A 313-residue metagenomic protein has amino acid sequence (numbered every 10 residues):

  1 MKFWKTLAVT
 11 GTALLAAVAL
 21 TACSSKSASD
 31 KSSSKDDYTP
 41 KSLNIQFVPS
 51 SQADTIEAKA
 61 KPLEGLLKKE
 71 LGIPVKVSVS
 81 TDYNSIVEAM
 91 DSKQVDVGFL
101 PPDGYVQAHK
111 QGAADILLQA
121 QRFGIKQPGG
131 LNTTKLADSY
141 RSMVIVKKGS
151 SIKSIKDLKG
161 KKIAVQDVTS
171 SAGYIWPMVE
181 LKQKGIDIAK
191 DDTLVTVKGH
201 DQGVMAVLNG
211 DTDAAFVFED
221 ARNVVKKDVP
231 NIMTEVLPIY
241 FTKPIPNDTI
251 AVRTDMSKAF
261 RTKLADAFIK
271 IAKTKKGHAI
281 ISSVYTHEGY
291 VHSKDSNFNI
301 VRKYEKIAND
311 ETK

Functional and structural regions predicted by a protein language model:
V18-A22: C-terminal motif of bacterial Sec signal peptides marking the signal peptidase cleavage site
S24-K26: Bacterial signal peptide processing site
K35-V106: Extracytoplasmic small-molecule ligand-binding "clamshell" domains of the periplasmic binding protein/Venus flytrap
D37-P62, K69-E70, V252, M256-K313: An extracytoplasmic/periplasmic, membrane-proximal ligand-sensing/linker region
Q46-K69, S80, Q121, D138-V204: Bilobed "Venus flytrap"/periplasmic-binding protein-like clamshell domains and structurally analogous long
V48-P49, A120-L131, Y140-R141, P230-A265 (+1 more regions): Periplasmic-binding protein-like
A89-D91, D96-D157: Acidic, polar ligand-binding/catalytic clefts
P102-A113, E180-Q183, L208, D213-M233: A ligand-binding cleft/hinge motif common to bilobed small-molecule-binding domains
